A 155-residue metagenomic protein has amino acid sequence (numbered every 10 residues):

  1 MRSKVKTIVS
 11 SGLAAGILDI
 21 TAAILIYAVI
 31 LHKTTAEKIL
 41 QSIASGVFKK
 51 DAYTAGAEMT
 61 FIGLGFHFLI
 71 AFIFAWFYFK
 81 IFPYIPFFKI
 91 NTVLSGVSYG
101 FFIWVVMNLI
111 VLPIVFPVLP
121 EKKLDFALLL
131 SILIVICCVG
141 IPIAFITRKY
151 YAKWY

Functional and structural regions predicted by a protein language model:
R2-L31: N-terminal signal-anchor transmembrane alpha helix
R2-S3, P83-I90, K153-Y155: Membrane-interface helix-boundary motifs at transmembrane edges
A14-A23, I70, F74, Y99 (+2 more regions): Alpha-helical transmembrane segments of multipass membrane proteins
I30-G56: Membrane-interface interhelical connector segments
Y53, L109-L130: Interfacial helix-loop-helix junctions of multi-pass membrane proteins
F61-F79: Hydrophobic alpha-helical transmembrane segments
Y84-V105: Internal alpha-helical transmembrane segments of multi-pass membrane proteins
F126-Y155: Terminal transmembrane helical module of multi-pass membrane proteins
